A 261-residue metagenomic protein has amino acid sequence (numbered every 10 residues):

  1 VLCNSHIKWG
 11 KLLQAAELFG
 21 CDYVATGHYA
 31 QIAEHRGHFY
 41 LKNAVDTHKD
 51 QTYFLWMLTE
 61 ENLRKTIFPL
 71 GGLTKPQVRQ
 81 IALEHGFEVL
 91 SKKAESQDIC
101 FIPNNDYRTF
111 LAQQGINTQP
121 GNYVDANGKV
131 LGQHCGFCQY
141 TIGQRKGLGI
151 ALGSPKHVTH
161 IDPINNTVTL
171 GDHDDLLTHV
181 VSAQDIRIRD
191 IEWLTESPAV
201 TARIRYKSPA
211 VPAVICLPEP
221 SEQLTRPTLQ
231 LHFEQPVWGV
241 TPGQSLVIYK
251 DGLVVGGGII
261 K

Functional and structural regions predicted by a protein language model:
V1-L217, T228-V254, I259-K261: Nucleotide-activated chemistry modules centered on ATP-dependent adenylation/adenylyltransferase
P220-L224: Cationic, low-complexity basic patches in intrinsically disordered or flexible, solvent-exposed regions
